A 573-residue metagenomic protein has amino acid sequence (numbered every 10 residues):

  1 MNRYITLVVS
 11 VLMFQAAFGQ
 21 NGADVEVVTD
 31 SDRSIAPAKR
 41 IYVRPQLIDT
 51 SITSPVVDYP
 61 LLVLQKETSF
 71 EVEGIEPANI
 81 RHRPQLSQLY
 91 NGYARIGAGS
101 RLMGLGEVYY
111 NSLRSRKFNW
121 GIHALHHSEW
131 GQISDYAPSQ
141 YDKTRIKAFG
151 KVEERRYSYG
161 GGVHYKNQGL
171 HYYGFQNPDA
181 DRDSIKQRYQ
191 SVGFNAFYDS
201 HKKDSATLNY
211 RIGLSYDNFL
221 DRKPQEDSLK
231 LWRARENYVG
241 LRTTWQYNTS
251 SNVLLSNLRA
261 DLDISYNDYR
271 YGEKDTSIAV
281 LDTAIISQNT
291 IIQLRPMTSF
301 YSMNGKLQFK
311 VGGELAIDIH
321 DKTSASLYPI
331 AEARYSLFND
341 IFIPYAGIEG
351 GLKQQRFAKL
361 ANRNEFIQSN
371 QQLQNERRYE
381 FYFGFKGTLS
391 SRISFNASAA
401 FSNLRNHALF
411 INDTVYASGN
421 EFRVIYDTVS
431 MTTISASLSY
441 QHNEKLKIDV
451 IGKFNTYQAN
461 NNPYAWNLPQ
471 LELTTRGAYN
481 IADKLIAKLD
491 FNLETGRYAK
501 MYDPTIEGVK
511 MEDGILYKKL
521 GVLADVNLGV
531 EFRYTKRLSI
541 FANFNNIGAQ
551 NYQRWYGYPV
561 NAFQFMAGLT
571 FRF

Functional and structural regions predicted by a protein language model:
R3, R116, R155-R156, D204-A206 (+7 more regions): Short coil turns and loop connectors of transmembrane beta-barrels in diderm outer membranes and organellar homologs
F18-P84: N-terminal periplasmic/intermembrane-space "pro-region" immediately following the signal or transit peptide
G74-P77, Q85-S134, P138-I146, Y157: Outer-membrane beta-barrel translocator/receptor signature
L89, A94-G97, L125, Q308 (+1 more regions): Exposed, low-structure sequence patches enriched in small/polar residues
V108, I146-A148, F194-A196, L241-W245 (+7 more regions): Membrane-embedded beta-strands of outer-membrane beta-barrel proteins, especially the hydrophobic/small aromatic
S112-Q132, L254-G272, I285-D318, Q441-T456: Surface-exposed extracellular loop regions of Gram-negative outer-membrane beta-barrel proteins
E129-Y141, G162-N209, G213-Y238: Flexible loop and strand-edge segments within Gram-negative outer membrane beta-barrel domains
Q190-N195, G213, N218-L307: Outer-membrane beta-barrel transmembrane domain signature of Gram-negative proteins, especially the mid-to-C-terminal
